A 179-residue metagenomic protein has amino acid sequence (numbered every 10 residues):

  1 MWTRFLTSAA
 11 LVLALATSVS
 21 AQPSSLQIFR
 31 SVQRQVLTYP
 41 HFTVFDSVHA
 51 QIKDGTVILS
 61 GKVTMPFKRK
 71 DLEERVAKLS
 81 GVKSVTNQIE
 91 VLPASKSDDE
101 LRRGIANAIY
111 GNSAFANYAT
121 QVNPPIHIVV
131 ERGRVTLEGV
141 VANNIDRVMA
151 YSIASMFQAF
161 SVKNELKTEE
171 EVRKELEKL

Functional and structural regions predicted by a protein language model:
W2-S8, L13-L179: N-terminal targeting leaders
